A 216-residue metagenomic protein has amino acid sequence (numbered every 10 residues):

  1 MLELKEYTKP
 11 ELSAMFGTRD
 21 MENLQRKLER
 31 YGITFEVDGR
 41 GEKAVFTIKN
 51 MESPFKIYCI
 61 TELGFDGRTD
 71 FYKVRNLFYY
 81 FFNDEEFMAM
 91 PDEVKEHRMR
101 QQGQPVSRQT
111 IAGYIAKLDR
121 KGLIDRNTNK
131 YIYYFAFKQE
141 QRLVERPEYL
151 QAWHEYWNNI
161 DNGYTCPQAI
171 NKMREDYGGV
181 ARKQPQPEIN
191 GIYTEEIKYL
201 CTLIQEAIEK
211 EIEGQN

Functional and structural regions predicted by a protein language model:
M1-N216: Electrostatic interaction modules used in gene-expression and signaling proteins
